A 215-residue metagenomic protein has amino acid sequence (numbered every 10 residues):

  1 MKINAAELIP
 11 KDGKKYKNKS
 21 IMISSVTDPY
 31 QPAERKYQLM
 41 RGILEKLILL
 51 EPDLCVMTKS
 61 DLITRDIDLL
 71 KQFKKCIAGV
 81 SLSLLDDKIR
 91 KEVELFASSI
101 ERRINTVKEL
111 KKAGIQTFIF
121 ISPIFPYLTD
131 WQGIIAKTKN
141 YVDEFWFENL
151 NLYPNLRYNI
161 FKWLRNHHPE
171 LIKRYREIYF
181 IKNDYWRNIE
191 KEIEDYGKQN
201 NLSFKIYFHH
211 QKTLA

Functional and structural regions predicted by a protein language model:
M1-I77, L85-K88, I100, I104 (+1 more regions): Conserved Radical SAM active-site core
I21, L54, A78-V80, T117-I121 (+2 more regions): Hydrophobic faces of well-ordered beta-strands that scaffold small-molecule active sites in alpha/beta enzyme cores
M22-Q31, D61-T64, A78-F96, P126 (+2 more regions): Conserved radical SAM core fold
Q38-M40, S99-R103, K182-E192: Well-ordered, non-membrane alpha-helical segments in soluble/globular domains
K46, L69, E109, A113 (+2 more regions): Alpha-helical scaffold elements within enzyme catalytic domains, especially in hydrolases
C55-V56, D61, P123-Q132: Active-site glycine- and acidic-residue-rich loops that bind and position anionic ligands or nucleotide-like cofactors
F96, E109-T129, I181-N183: Conserved strand-turn element in the central/C-terminal portion of the radical SAM core barrel that lines
Y127-A215: Auxiliary Fe-S-binding modules of radical SAM enzymes
